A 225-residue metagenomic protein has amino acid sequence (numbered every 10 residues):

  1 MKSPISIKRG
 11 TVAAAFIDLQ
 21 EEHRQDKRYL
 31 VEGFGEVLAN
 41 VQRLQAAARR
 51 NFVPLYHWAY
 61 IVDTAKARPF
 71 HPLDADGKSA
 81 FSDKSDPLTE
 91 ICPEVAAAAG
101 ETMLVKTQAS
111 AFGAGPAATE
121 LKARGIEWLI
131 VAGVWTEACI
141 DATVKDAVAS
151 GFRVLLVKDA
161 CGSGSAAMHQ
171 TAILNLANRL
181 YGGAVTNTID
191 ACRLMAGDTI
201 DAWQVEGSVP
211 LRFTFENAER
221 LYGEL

Functional and structural regions predicted by a protein language model:
M1-A13, R43-N51, K78-L225: Active-site-adjacent betaalpha module
A13-Q20: Acidic-leg catalytic submotif of subtilisin-like serine proteases
Q20-D26: Short acidic, Gly/Ser-rich segments with clustered Asp/Glu that frequently serve as metal-coordination loops in enzyme
K27-F34, A75-A80: Short glycine-enriched, charge-decorated loop/helix-capping segments at active-site entrances that position
E32-Q42: Short catalytic helix/loop segments, enriched in acidic residues and glycine and frequently bearing histidine
Q45-A67: Von Willebrand factor
T64-D83: Acidic/polar short surface loop at catalytic or gating sites that assists cofactor/ion binding and chemistry
